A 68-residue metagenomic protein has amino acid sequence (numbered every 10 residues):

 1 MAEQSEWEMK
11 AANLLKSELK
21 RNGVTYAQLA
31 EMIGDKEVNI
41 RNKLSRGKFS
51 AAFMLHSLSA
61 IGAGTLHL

Functional and structural regions predicted by a protein language model:
M1-V24: A short, Lys/Arg-rich alpha-helix, primarily the initiator
K16, A27, L55: Residues within the helices of the helix-turn-helix
K16, R41-N42: Key DNA-contacting residues within the recognition helix of helix-turn-helix
L19, A30, L58: The alpha-helix within a helix-turn-helix
R21, R46-F49: Helix-turn-helix/winged-helix DNA-binding modules
N22-N39: Short alpha-helical DNA-recognition segment
K36, G47-K48, I61: The DNA-recognition helices of helix-turn-helix-type DNA-binding domains
A51-L68: DNA major-groove recognition helix of helix-turn-helix/homeodomain DNA-binding modules
